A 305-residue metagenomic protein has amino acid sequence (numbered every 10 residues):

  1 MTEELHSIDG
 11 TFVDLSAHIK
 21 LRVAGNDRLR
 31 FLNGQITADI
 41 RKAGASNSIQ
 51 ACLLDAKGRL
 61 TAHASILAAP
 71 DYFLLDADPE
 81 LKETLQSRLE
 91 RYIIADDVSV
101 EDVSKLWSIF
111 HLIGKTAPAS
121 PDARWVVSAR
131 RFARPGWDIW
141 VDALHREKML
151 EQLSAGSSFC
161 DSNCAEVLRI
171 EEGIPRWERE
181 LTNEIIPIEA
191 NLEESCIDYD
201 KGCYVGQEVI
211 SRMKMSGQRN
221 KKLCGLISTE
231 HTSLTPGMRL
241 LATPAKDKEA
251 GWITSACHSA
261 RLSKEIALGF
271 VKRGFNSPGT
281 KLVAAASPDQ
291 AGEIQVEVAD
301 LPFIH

Functional and structural regions predicted by a protein language model:
M1-H63, L67-P70: Acidic, proline/glycine-enriched N-terminal capping motif
M1-I8, A51-H63, I93-D96, A119-V127 (+1 more regions): Short amphipathic beta-strand starts and helix->beta connectors
T11-V13, K20, S65-R176: Acidic, low-complexity central loop/insert segments
V13-G34, E101-K115, Q218-T229: Short glycine-/aliphatic-rich beta-strand segments at the starts of folded cytosolic domains
G25, L75, L112-G114, I139 (+4 more regions): Residue-level signal for inorganic ion chemistry
N33-R41, E83, S87-A95, A155 (+2 more regions): Short, intrinsically disordered, mixed-charge
W140-I227: Anionic-ligand-binding alpha/beta catalytic cores of soluble enzymes and soluble regulatory domains that recognize
I185, N191-I197, Y204-Q207, S211-H305: Glycine-rich, small/acidic residue-mixed loop/short-helix segments
